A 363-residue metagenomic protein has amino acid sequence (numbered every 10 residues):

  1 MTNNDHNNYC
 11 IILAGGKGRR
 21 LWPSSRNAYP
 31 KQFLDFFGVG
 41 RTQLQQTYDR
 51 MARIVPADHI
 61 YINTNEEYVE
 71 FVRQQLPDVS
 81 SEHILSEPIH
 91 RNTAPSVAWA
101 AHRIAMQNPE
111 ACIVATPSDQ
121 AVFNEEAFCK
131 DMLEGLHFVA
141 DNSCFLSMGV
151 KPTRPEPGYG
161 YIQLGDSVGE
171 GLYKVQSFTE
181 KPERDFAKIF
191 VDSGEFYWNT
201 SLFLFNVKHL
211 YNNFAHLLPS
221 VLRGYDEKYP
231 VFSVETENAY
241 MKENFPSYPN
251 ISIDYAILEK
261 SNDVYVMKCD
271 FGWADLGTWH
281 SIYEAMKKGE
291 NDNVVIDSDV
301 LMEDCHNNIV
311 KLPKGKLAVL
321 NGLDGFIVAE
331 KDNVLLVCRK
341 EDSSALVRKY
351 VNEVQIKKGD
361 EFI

Functional and structural regions predicted by a protein language model:
M1-I12, R20-N27, G38-P117, F123-A127 (+3 more regions): Conserved N-terminal catalytic core of the sugar/cofactor nucleotidyltransferase
T2-N7, K208-I363: Left-handed beta-helix
I12-A14, N63, V114-P117, S147-K151 (+3 more regions): Short beta-strand segments
L44, A100, D119, I162 (+3 more regions): Residue-level signal for inorganic ion chemistry
I113, E195, L202-F203, A274 (+2 more regions): A residue-level structural signature of the nucleotidyltransferase/glycosyltransferase Rossmann-like core
E125-F245, Y265, G315, R339-K340: Conserved core of the sugar-phosphate nucleotidyltransferase
